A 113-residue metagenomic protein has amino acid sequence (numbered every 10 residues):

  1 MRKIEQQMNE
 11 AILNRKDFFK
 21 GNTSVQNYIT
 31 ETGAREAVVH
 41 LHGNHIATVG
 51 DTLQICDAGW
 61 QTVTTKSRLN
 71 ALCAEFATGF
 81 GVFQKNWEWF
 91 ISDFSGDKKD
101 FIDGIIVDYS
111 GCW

Functional and structural regions predicted by a protein language model:
M1-W113: Terminal leader/tail segments of proteins
